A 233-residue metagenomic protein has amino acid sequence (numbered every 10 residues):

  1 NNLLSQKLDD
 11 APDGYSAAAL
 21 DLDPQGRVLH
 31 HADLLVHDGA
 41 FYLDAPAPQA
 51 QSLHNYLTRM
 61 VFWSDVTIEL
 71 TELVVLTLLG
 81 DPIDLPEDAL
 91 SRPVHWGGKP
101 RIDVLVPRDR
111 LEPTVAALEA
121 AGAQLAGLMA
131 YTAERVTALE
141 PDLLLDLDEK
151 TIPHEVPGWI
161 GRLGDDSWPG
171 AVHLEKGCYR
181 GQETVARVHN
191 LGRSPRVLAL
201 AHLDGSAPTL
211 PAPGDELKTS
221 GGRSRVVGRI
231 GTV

Functional and structural regions predicted by a protein language model:
N1-V233: Basic, glycine/lysine-rich polyanion-binding surfaces/domains
